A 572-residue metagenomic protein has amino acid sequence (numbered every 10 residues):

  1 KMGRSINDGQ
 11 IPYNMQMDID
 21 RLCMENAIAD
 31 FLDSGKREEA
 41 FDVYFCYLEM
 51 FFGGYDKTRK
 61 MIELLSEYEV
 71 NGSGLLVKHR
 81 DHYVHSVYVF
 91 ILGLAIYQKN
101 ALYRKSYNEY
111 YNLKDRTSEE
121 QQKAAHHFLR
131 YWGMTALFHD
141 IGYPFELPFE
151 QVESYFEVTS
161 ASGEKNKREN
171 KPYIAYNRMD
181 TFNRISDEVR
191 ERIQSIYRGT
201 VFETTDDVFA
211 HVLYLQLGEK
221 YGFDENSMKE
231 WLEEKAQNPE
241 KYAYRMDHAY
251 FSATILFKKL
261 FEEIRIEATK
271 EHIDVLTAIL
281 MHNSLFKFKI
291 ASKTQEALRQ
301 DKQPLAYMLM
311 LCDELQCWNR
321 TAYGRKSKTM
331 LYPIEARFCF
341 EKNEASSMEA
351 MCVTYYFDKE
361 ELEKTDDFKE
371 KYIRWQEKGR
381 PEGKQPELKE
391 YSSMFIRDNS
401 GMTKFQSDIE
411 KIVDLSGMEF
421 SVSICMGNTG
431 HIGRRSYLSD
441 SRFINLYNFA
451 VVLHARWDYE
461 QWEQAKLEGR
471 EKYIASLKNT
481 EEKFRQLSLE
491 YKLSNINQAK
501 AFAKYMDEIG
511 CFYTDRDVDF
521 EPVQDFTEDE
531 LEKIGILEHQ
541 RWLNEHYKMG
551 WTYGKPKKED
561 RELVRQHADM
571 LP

Functional and structural regions predicted by a protein language model:
K1-K60, Q295-D301, A306, C312-L315 (+1 more regions): C-terminal effector/catalytic modules and regulatory tails appended to multi-domain proteins
K1-Y176, Y214-N226, E230: Acidic/His-rich, divalent-metal-binding segments that scaffold phosphate/diphosphate chemistry
V70-K78, E234-E240, T480: Glycine- and acidic
G74-D81, Y244, E296-Q303, L438 (+4 more regions): Non-transmembrane, amphipathic alpha-helical segments
Y83, V87, L129, G133 (+4 more regions): Short, well-structured alpha-helical segments
Q98-E109, Y143-S154, I264-R265, F288 (+4 more regions): Short, solvent-exposed secondary-structure capping/transition elements
E120-R337: Divalent metal-dependent catalytic cores for phosphoryl transfer on phosphate-bearing substrates
F357-D358, G379-R380, K384-P572: Alpha-helical propensity feature that highlights long, continuous alpha-helices across diverse contexts
